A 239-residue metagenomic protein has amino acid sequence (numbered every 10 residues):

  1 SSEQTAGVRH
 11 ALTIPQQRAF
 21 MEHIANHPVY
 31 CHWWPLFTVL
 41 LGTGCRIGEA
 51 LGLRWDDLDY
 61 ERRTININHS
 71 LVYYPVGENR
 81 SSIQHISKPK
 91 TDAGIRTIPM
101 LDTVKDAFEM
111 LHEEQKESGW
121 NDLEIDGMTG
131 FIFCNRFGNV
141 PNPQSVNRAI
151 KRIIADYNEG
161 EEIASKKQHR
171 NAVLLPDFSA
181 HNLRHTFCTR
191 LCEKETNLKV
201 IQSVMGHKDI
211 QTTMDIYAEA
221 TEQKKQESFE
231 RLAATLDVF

Functional and structural regions predicted by a protein language model:
S1-L53, Y60-E61, V72, A93-I95 (+2 more regions): Basic, Lys/Arg- and aromatic-enriched nucleic-acid-binding interface segment
E3, L71-Y73, T186, M205-R231: Catalytic-site neighborhood detector that most strongly recognizes the C-terminal catalytic loop/helix of tyrosine
A6-G7, T64-N66, P75-V76, I86-M110 (+1 more regions): C-terminal catalytic core of Y-nucleophile DNA break-rejoin enzymes
T13, M21, N68, L101 (+2 more regions): Residue-level detector of conserved, well-ordered beta-strand and adjacent loop positions that form binding/recognition
E22-W33, I98, E114-L123, M128-V140 (+2 more regions): Short, basic (Lys/Arg/His-rich) helix/loop patches that form interaction surfaces in the mid-to-C-terminal regions
T43, T91, S179, T186-T189 (+2 more regions): Ser/Thr-centric signal marking residues that sit in or immediately flank functional binding/regulatory motifs
D57-T64, T196-I216: Short, polar N-cap/turn motifs at the start of nucleic acid-interacting alpha helices
R62, Y73-I95, D102-V104, I163-R170 (+1 more regions): C-terminal secondary-structure termini that scaffold catalytic or DNA-interacting sites
